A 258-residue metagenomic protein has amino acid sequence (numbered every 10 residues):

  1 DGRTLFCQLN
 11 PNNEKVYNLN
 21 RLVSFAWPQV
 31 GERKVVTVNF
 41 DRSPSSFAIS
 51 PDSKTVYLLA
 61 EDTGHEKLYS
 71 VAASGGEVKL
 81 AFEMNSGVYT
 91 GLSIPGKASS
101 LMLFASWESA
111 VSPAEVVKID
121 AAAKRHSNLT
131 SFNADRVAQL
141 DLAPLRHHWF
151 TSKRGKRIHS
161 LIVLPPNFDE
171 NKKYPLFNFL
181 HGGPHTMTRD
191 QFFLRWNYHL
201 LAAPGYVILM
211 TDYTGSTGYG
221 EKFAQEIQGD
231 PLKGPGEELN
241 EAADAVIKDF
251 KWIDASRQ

Functional and structural regions predicted by a protein language model:
D1, Q8-V23, V30, V35-S45 (+5 more regions): A flexible loop/linker signature enriched in serine peptidases of the S9 family
G2-L5, V56, M102-L103: Hydrophobic beta-strand positions that form the internal "hydrophobic ladder" of WD40/Gbeta-like beta-propeller blades
W27-V30, A72-G76, D120-K124: Short loop/turn segments that connect beta-strands within beta-propeller blades
E32-V38, K79-E83, H126-N133: Beta-propeller fold detector
S53, T90-Q258: Serine-hydrolase catalytic core recognition
